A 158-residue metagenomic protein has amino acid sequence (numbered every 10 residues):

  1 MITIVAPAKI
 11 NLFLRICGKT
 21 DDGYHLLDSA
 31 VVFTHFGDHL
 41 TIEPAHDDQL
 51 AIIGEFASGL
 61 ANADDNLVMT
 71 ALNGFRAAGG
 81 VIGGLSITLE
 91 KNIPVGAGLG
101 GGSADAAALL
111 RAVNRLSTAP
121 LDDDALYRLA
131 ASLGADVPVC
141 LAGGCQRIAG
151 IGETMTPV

Functional and structural regions predicted by a protein language model:
M1-A97, R115-A119, D124: ATP-binding N-lobe of GHMP and related small-molecule kinases
K9, D105, D136: Acidic active-site catalytic centers that drive phospho-/nucleotidyl reactions and related ester hydrolyses
G74, A112, R128-S132: Generic structural signal for isolated residues within well-ordered alpha-helices
A97-S103: Acidic (Asp/Glu-rich) catalytic motifs at the cytosolic membrane interface
S103-L116: Short, small-residue alpha-helix embedded
P120-V158: Alpha/beta catalytic cores of group-transfer enzymes, especially the acyltransferase/condensing modules of polyketide
